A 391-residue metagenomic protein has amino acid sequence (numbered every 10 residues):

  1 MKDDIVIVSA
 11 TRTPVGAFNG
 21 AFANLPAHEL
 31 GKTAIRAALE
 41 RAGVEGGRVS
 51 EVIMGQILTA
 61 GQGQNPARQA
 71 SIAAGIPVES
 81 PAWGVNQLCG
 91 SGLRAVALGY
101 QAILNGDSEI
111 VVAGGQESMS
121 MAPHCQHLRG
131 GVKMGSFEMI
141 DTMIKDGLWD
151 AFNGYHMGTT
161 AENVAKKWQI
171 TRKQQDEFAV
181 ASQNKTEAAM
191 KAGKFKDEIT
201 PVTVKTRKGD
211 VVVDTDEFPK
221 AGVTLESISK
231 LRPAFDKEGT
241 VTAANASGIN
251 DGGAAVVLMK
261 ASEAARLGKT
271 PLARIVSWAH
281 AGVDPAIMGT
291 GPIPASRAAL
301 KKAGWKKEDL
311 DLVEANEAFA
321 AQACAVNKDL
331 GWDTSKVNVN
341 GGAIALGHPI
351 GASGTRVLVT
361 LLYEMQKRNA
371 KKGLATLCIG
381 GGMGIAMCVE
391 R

Functional and structural regions predicted by a protein language model:
M1-L25, T224-T290, P294, V359-T360 (+2 more regions): Condensing-enzyme catalytic core mediating Claisen C-C bond formation in acyl metabolism
T11-T13, N24-H28, K32, R41 (+3 more regions): N-terminal extracellular/periplasmic Venus flytrap/periplasmic-binding protein-like
A23-V111, Q116-M134, I199-D214, A286-I287 (+1 more regions): Conserved beta-ketoacyl condensing-enzyme motif
H28-G43, P66-A70, A95-L98, M157-V164 (+5 more regions): Short, well-ordered amphipathic alpha-helical segments that serve as non-catalytic structural scaffolds within diverse
Q56-I110, I140, F152-H156, G222-G248 (+2 more regions): Conserved catalytic cysteine-centered active-site region of acyl-thioester-dependent Claisen-condensing enzymes
Q87-E117, T159, A165-K194, V256-S262 (+3 more regions): Active-site-proximal alpha-helical scaffold in enzymes
I110-V164: Flexible glycine-/small-residue-enriched beta->alpha junction loops that bind anionic phosphate/pyrophosphate groups
T160-E162, F195-E198, K205-T206, V276-A345: Active-site pocket-lining segment
